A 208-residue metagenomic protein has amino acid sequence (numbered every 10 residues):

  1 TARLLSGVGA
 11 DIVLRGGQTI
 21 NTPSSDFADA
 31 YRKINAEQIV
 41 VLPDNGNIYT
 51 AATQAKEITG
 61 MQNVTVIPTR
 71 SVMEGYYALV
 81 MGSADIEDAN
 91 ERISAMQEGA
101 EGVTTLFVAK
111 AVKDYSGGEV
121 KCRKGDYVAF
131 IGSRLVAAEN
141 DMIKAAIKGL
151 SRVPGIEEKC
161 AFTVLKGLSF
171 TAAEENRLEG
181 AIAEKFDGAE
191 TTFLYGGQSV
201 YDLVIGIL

Functional and structural regions predicted by a protein language model:
T1-L208: N-terminal loops that bind phosphate or other acidic moieties and the adjacent beta-alpha structural core
